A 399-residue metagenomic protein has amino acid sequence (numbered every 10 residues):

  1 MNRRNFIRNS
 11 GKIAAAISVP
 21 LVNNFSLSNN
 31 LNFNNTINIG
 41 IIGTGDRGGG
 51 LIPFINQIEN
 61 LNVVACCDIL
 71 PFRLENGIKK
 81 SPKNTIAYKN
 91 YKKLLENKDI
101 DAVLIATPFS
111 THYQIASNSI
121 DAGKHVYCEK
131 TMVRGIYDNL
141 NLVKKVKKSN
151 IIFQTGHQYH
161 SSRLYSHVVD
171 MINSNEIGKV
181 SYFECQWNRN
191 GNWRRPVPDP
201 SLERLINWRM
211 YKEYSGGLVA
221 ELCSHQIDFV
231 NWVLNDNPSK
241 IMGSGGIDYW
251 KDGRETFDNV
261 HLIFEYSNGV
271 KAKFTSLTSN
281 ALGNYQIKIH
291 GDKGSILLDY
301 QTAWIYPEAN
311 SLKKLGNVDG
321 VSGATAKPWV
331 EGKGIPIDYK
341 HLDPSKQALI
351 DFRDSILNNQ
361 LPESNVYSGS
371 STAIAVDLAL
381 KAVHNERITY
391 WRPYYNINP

Functional and structural regions predicted by a protein language model:
M1-I7: Twin-arginine (Tat) signal peptide motif
R8-F33, L104, Q347, D351-P399: C-terminal helix-rich "cap/oligomerization" subdomain common to oxidoreductases
I13-S81, V230, L349: N-terminal Rossmann-like dinucleotide-binding module
G43, K148-Q154, Y159-R254, Q286 (+1 more regions): Predominantly a Rossmann-like dinucleotide-binding segment in NAD(P)-dependent oxidoreductases
I86-D101: A structured beta-alpha segment of the ubiquitous adenosine-cofactor-binding alpha/beta core
P108-F109, Y113-S161, N175: Beta-strand-loop-alpha-helix segment that lines the small-molecule cofactor/substrate pocket of alpha/beta enzymes
V197-N207, L218, F229-V233, K240 (+6 more regions): C-terminal glycine/acidic-rich active-site capping loop/insertion
